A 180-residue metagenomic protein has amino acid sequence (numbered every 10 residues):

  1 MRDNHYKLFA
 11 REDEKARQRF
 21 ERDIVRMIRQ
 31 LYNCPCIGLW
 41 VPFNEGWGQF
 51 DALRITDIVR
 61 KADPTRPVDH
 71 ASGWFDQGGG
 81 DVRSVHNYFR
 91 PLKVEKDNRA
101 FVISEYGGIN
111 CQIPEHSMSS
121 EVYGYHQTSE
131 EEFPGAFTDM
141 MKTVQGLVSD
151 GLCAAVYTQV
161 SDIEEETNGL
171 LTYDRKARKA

Functional and structural regions predicted by a protein language model:
M1-V82, P91-D97: Active-site mouth of glycoside hydrolases
C36-W40, E95-A180: Substrate-binding clefts and catalytic carboxylate motifs of secreted carbohydrate-active enzymes
W47, F75, F89-R90, G107-N110 (+1 more regions): Short, solvent-exposed loop/turn segments at secondary-structure junctions
W47-D51, D57-R60, G79, Y88 (+3 more regions): Solvent-exposed, non-transmembrane amphipathic alpha-helical segments
P67, V82-S84, V102, G169: Generic structural signal for residues positioned in beta-strands
S72, H86-N87, E105, D174: Residues at the C-termini of beta-strands that transition into short coil/loop
